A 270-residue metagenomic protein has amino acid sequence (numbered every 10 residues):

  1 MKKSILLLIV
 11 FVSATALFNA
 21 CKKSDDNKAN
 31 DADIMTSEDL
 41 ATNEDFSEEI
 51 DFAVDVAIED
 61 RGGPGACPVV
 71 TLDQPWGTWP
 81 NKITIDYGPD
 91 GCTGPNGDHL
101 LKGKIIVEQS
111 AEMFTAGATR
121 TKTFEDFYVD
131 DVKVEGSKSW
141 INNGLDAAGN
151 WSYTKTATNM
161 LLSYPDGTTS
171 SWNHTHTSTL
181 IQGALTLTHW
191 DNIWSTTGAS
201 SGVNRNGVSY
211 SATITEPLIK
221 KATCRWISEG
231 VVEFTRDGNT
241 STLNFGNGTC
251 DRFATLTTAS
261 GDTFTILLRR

Functional and structural regions predicted by a protein language model:
M1-S4: Positively charged n-region of N-terminal signal peptides that target proteins for export
L6-F11: Sec-dependent N-terminal signal peptides
V12-A14, T257: Intrinsically disordered/low-complexity terminal segments and short unstructured peptides
A16-A20: C-terminal motif of bacterial Sec signal peptides marking the signal peptidase cleavage site
K22-R270: Low-complexity, intrinsically disordered segments exposed to solvent
